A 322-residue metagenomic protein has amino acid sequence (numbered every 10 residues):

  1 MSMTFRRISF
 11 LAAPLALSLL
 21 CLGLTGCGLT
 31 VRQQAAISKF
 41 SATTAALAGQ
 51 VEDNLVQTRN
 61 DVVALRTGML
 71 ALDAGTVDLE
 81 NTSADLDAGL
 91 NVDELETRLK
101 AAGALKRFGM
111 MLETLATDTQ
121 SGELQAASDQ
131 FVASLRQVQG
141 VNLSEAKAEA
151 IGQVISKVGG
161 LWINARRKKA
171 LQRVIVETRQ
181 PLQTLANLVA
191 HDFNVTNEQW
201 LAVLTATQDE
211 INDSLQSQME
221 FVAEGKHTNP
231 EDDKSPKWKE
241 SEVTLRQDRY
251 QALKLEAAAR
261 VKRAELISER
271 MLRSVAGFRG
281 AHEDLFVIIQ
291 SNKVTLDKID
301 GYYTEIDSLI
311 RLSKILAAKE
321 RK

Functional and structural regions predicted by a protein language model:
S2-L15: Bacterial N-terminal signal peptides that target proteins for export
L22-G26: C-terminal motif of bacterial Sec signal peptides marking the signal peptidase cleavage site
L29-R32, A36-T43, G89-K100, A116-E123 (+11 more regions): Non-transmembrane, amphipathic alpha-helical segments
R32-A146: N-terminal Sec/ER secretory leader and immediately downstream segment of secreted/extracellular precursors
Q139-A276: Extended amphipathic alpha-helical interaction segments
R270-K322: Hydrophilic extracytoplasmic domains
